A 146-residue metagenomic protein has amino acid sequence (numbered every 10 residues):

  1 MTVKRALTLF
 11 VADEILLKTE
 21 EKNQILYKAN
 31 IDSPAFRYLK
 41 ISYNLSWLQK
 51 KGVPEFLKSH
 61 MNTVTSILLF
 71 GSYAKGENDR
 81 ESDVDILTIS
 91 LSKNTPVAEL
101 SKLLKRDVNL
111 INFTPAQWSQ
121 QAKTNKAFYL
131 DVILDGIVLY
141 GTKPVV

Functional and structural regions predicted by a protein language model:
M1-T63, A74-E81, S90-V146: Catalytic core of pol beta-like nucleotidyltransferases
F70-S72: Glycine-rich beta-strand-to-loop/alpha-helix junction loops that act as flexible
